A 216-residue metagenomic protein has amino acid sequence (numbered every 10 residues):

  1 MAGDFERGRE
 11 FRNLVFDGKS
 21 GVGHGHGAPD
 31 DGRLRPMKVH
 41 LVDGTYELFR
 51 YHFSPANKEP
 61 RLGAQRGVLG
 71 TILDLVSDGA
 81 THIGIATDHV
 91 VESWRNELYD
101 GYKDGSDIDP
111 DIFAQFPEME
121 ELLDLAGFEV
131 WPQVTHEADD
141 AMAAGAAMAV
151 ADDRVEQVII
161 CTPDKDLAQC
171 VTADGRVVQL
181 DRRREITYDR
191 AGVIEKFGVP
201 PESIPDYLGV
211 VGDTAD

Functional and structural regions predicted by a protein language model:
M1, E10, V15, K19-V22: Hydrophobic alpha-helical signal/anchor motif
M1-E6, D213-D216: Short intrinsically disordered, low-complexity coil segments enriched in acidic
E6, S20, H24-G27: Intrinsic disorder/low-complexity segments
H26-P36: Short, Lys/Arg-enriched N-terminal segments with co-localized hydrophobic residues within the first ~10-30 amino acids
G32, D74-S77, Q169-C170: A general structural signal for short secondary-structure junctions and capping/turn motifs
P36-E129, R184: Domain-level signal for Mg2+-assisted phosphodiester chemistry and nucleotide/NA-binding surfaces in nucleic-acid
G105-D216: Extended two-metal-dependent nuclease catalytic cores across DNA- and RNA-processing enzymes
